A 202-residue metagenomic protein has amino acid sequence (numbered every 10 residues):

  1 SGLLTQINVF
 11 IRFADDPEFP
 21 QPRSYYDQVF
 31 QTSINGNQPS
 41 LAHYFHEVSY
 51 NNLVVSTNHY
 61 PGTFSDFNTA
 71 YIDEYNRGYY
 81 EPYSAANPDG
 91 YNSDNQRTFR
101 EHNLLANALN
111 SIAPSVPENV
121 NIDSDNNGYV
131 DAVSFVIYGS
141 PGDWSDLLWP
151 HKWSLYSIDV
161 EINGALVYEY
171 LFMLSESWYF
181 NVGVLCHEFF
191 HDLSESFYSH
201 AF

Functional and structural regions predicted by a protein language model:
S1-F202: Active-site-proximal segment of zinc-dependent metalloprotease catalytic domains
